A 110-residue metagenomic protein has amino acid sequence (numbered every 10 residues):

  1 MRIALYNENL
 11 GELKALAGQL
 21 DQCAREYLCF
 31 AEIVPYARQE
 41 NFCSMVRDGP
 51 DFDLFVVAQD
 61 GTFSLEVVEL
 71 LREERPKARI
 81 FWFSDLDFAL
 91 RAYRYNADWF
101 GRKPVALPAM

Functional and structural regions predicted by a protein language model:
M1-I3: Extreme N-terminal starter segment of soluble prokaryotic enzymes
N7: Conserved acidic carboxylate
L10-Y36: Two-component/phosphorelay signaling modules centered on CheY-like receiver
G11, N41, F88: Surface-exposed, flexible loop/turn segments at secondary-structure boundaries
Q19-C23, M45, L70: A generic secondary-structure signal
E26, D48-G49, E73-E74: Alpha-helix C-cap/termination motif
P35-D53: Acidic, metal-coordinating helix/loop segments flanking the phosphotransfer/catalytic sites of two-component signaling
F52-M110: CheY-like receiver
